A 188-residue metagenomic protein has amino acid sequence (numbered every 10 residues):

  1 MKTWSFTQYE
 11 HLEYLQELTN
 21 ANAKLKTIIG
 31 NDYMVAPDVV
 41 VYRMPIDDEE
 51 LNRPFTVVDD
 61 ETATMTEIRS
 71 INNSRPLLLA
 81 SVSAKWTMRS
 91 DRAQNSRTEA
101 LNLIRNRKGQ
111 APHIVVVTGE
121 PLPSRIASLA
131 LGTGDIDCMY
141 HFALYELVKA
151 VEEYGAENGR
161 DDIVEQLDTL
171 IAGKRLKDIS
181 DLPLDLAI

Functional and structural regions predicted by a protein language model:
K2-N73: Active-site metal-binding core of divalent-cation-utilizing nuclease and nuclease-like domains
V39, L78-A84, S96: Conserved catalytic cores of phosphodiester-cleaving nucleases, focusing on short active-site segments
R43-P45, K85-M88, T118: Short, flexible loop/turn elements at secondary-structure junctions
E49-P54, T87-E99, Q110, S124-A127: Active-site-adjacent loop/helix micro-motif of nuclease/hydrolase catalytic cores
T64, N102-R107: Substrate-engagement module of ASCE P-loop NTPases
L77-S81, K108-A111: Short, surface-exposed connector motifs at secondary-structure boundaries
S81-A84, R89, L103: Conserved catalytic-core segments centered on acid/base and nucleophilic motifs
N106-I188: C-terminal tail/extension regions appended to the core domain(s) of diverse proteins
